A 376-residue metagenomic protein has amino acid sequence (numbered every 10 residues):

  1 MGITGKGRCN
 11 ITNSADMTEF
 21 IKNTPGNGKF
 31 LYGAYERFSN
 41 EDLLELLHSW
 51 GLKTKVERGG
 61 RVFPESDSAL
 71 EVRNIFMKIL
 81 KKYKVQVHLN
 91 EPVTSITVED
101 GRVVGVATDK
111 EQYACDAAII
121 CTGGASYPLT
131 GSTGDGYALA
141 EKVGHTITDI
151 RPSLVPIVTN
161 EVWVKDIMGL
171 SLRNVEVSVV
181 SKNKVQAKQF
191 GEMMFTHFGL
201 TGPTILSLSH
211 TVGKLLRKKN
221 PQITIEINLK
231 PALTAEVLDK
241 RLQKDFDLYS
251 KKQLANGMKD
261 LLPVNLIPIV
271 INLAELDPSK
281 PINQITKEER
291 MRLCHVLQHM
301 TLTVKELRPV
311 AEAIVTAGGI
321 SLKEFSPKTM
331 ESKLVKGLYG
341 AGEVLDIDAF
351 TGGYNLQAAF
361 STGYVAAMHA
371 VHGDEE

Functional and structural regions predicted by a protein language model:
G2-Q86, F195: Conserved N-terminal/central alpha/beta ligand/cofactor-binding core
M17-T18, T146-R151, V155-Q284: An anion/pyrophosphate-binding glycine-rich loop and adjacent beta-alpha core in soluble alpha-beta enzymes
L80-T94, I150: A conserved beta-strand/loop element that lines the FAD pocket in flavoprotein oxidoreductases
H88-E91, S95, P268-D348: A glycine-rich dinucleotide-binding beta-alpha-beta segment and adjacent secondary-structure elements that constitute
V93-T94, V106, Q112-L129, A140-E141 (+3 more regions): Short hydrophobic core segments
T94-A114, A118, R173-N183: Conserved beta-strand-loop-beta-strand element in the redox core of flavoprotein oxidoreductases
A117-W163: Glycine-rich loop(s) and the adjacent beta-strand/alpha-helix scaffold that form part
G136-V143, Q357-D374: An active-site-proximal "capping" alpha-helix that borders the catalytic cofactor pocket
